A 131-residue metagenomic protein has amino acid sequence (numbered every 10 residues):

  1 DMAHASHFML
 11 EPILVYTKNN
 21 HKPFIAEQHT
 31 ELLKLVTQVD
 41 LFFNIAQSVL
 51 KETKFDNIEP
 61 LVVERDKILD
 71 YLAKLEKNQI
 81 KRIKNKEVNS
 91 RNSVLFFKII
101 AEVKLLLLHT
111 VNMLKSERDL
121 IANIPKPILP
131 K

Functional and structural regions predicted by a protein language model:
D1-K131: Cytosolic, long alpha-helical scaffolding segments
